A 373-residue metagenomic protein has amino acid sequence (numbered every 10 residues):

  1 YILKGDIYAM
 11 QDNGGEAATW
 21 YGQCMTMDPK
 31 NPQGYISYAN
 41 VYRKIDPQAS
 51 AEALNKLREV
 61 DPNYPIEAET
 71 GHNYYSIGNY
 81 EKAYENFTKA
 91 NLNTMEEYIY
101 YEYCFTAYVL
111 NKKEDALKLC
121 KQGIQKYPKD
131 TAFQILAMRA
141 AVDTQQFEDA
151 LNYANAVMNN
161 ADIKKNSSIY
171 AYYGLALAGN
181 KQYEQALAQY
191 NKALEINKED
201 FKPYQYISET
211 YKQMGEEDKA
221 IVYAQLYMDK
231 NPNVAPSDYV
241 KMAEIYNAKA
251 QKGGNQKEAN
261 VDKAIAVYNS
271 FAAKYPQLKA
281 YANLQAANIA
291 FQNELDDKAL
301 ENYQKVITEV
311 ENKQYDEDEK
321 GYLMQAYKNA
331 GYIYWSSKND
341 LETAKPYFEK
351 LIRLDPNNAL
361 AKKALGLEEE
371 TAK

Functional and structural regions predicted by a protein language model:
Y1-K338, L360-A372: Alpha-solenoid helical repeat scaffolds
K345-P346, L351-L367: Alpha-helical oligomerization segments
